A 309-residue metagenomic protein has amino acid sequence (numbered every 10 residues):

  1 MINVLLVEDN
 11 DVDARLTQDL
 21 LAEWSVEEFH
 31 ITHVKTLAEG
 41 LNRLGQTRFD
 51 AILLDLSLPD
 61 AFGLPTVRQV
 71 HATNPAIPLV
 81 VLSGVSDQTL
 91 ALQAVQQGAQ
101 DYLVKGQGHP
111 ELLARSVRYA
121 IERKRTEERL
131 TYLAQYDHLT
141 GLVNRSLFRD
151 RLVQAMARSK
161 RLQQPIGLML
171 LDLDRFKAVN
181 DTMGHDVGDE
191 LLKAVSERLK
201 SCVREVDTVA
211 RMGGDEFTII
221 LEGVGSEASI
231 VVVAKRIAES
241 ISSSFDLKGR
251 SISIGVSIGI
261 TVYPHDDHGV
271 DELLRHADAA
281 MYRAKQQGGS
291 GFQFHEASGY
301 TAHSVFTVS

Functional and structural regions predicted by a protein language model:
I2, N10-E27, T32-V34, L41 (+1 more regions): N-terminal membrane insertion elements
Q100-D101, D207, D215, S290: Receiver (REC) domain switch/active-site residues of two-component response regulators
V104, V209, R236, S240 (+4 more regions): Cyclic nucleotide signaling catalytic output domains
L112-K124, R151, A155, A234 (+1 more regions): Receiver (REC) domain switch/output surface
R129-P165, D174-E216, I220-G223, E227-A228 (+2 more regions): Cytosolic catalytic cores of cyclic-nucleotide second-messenger enzymes
